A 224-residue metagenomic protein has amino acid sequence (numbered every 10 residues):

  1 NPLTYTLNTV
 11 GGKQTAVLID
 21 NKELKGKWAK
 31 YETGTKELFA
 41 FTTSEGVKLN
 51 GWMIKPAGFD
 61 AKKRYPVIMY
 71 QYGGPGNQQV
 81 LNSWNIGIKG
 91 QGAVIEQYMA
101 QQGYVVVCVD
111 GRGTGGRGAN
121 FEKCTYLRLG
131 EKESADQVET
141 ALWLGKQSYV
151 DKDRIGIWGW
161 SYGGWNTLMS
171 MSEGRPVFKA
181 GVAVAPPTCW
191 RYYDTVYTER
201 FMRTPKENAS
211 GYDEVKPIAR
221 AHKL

Functional and structural regions predicted by a protein language model:
N1-L224: Serine-hydrolase catalytic core recognition
